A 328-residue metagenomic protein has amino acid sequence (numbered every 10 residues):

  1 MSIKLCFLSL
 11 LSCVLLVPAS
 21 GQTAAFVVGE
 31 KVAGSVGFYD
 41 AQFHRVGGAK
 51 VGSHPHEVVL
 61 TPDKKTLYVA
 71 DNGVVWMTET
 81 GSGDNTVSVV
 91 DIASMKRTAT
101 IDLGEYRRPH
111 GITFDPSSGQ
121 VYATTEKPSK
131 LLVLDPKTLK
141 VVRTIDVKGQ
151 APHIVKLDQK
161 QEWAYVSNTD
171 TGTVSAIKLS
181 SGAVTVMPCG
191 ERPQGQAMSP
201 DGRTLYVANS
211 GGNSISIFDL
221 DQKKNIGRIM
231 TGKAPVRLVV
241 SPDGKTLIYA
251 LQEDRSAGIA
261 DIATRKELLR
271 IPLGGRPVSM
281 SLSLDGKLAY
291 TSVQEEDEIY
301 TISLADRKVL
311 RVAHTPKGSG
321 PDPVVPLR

Functional and structural regions predicted by a protein language model:
M1-F7: Bacterial N-terminal signal peptides that target proteins for export
F7-V14: Short, basic, low-complexity termini and linkers enriched in Ser/Thr/Gly/Pro that act as targeting/leader peptides
V14, P18-R328: Predominantly soluble domains enriched in secretory-pathway, periplasmic, or organellar proteins
